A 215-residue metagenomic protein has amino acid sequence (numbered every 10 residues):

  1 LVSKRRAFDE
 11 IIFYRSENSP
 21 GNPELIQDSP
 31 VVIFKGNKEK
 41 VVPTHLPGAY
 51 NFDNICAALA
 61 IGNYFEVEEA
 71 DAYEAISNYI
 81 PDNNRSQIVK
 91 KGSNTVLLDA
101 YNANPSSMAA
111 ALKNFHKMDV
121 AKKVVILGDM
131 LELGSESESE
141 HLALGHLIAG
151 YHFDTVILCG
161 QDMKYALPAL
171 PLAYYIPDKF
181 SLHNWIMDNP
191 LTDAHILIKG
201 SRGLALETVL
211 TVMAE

Functional and structural regions predicted by a protein language model:
L1-T95, V120-A121, H146-A149, F153-T155 (+3 more regions): Acidic, Mg2+-coordinating active-site environments of NTP-dependent enzymes
V2-R6, A109-A110, E138-S139, P168-P171 (+2 more regions): Short amphipathic alpha-helical segments
I11-R15, V209-E215: A short, gly/pro- and small-residue-rich
F52, P105-M108, A205-E207: Short glycine/serine/threonine-rich phosphate/pyrophosphate-binding segments that cradle anionic phosphate groups
D82-N84, A100-L172, S201: Active-site beta-alpha connecting loops in nucleotide-dependent enzymes
T95-L98, V124-V125, H195: Hydrophobic "anchor" residues on beta-strands that sit immediately upstream of conserved functional sites
Y175, D193-T211: Peripheral docking tails and interdomain loops at the edges of cofactor- or intermediate-handling domains
L182-L191: Short amphipathic alpha-helix with an adjacent loop that forms part of the alpha/beta core around
